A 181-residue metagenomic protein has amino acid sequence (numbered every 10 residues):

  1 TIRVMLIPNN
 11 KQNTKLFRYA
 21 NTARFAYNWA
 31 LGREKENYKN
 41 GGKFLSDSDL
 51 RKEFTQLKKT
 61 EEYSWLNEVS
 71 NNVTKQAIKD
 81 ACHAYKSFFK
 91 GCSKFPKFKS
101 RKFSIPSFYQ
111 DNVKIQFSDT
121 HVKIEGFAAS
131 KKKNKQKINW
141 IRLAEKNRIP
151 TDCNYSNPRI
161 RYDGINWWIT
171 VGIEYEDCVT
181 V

Functional and structural regions predicted by a protein language model:
T1-V181: Nucleic-acid substrate recognition interfaces
